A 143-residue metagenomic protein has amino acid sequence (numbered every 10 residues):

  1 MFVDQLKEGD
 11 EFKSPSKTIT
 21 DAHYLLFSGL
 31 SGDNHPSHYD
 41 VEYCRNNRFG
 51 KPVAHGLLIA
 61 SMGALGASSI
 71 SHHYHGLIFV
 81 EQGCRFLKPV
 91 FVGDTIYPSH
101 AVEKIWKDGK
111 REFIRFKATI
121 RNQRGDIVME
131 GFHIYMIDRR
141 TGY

Functional and structural regions predicted by a protein language model:
M1-A54, R139: Catalytic strand-loop segment that frames the active site of acyl-thioester-processing enzymes
M1-E8, V90-Y143: HotDog/MaoC-like acyl-thioester-processing domains
D10, G29, L57, A64 (+1 more regions): Residues within alpha-helical segments
K13, D21, L26, N34 (+9 more regions): A broad, structure-centric signal for solvent-exposed, well-ordered loop/edge residues that line or flank functional
S14, F79-E81, F116, E130: Hydrophobic residues on conserved beta-strands that form the core of alpha/beta folds
P36, H72-G76, R111: Secondary-structure boundary/capping residues
R45-A54, A60-E103: Hydrophobic beta-strand-centered segment that forms part of the acyl-chain substrate-binding groove
